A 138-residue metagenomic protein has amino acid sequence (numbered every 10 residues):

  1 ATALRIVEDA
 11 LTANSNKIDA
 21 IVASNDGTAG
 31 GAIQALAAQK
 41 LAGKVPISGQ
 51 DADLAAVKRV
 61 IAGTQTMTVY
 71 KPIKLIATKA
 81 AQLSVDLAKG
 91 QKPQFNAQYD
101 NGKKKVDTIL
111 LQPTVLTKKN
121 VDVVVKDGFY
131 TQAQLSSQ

Functional and structural regions predicted by a protein language model:
A1-R59: Hydrophobic alpha-helical
T2-L4, A52-A56, P72-K92, N96: Hydrophobic alpha-helical segments within soluble ligand-binding/sensing domains
A13, G63, L87-Q91: Generic structural signal for alpha-helix termini and adjacent loop/cap motifs
I18-D19, M67-Y70, L111: Second-shell loop/turn segments in exported
K44, T64-Q65, Q112: A generic structural signal for alpha->beta connector loops
A62-K74: Short beta-strand elements at the ligand-binding edges of bilobed clamshell
K79, L83-Q138: Hinge/cleft segment of the Venus flytrap/periplasmic-binding protein
